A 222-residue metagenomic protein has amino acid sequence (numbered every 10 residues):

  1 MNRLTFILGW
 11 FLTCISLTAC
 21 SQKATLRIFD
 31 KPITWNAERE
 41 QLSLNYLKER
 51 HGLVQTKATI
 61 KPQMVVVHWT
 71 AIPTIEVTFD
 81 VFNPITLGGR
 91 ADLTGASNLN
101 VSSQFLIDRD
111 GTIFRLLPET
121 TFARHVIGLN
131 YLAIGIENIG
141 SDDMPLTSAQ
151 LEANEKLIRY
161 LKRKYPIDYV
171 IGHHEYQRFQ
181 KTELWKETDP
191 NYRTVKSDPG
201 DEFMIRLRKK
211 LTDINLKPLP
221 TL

Functional and structural regions predicted by a protein language model:
M1-F6: Positively charged n-region of N-terminal signal peptides that target proteins for export
I7-S16: Bacterial N-terminal signal peptides
C20-H125: N-terminal catalytic cores of peptidoglycan-degrading enzymes
C20-Q41, S141-L222: Basic/polar, cationic surfaces and motifs that engage anionic cell-wall and phosphate/carboxylate ligands
L53-V54, S102-S103, N138-T147: Second-shell loop/turn segments in exported
A58-I60, N98, L129, D143-L151: Solvent-exposed, acidic/flexible segments
Q63, V101-S103, N130-I134, P166: Envelope-exposed proteins and targeting segments
T70-A71, L132-D143: Cell-envelope and extracellular/periplasmic
